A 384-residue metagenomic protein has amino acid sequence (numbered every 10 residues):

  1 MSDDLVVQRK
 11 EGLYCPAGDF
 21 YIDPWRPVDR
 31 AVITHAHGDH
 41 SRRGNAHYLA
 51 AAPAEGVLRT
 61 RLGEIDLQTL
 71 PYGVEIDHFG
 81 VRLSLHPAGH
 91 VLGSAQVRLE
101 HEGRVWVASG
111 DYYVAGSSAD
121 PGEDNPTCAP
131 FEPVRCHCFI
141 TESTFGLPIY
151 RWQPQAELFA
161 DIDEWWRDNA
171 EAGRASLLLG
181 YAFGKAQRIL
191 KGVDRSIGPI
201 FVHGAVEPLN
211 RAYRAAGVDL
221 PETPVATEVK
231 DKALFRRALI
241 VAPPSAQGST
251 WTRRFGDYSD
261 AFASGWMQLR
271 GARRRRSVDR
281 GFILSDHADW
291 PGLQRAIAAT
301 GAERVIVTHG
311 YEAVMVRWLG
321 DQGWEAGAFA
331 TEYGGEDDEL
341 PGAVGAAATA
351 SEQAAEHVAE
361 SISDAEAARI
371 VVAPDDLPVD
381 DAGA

Functional and structural regions predicted by a protein language model:
S2-A17, Y21-R26, R30, A36-L177 (+3 more regions): His/Asp/Glu-rich metal-coordinating catalytic cores of metallo-dependent phosphodiesterases/hydrolases acting on
D4-D23, A215-A238, A242-W251: A short, well-structured beta->alpha microelement
S41, S94, G116-S117, A186-I189 (+3 more regions): Short, well-ordered alpha-helical microsegments
R59-R61, H78-R82, S117-A119, I149-Y150 (+3 more regions): Short, charged, surface-exposed secondary-structure boundary motifs
D66-P71, I197-G204, G323-E332: Short hydrophobic/aromatic-enriched beta-strand-loop microsegments
V91-L99, Y112, G116, C138-T144 (+4 more regions): Active-site-proximal loop/helix segment associated with metal-binding centers of metalloenzymes
F159-V241: Hard-cation-handling environments
R195, A226-A384: C-terminal regulatory/interaction regions
